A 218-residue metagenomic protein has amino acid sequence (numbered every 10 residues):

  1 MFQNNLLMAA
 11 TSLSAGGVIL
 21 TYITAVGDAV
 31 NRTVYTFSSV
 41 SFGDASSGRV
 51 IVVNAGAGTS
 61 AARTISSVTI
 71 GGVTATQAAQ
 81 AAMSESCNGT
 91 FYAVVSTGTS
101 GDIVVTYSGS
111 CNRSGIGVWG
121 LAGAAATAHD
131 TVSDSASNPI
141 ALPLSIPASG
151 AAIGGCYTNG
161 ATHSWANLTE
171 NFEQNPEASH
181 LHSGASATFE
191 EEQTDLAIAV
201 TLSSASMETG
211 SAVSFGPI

Functional and structural regions predicted by a protein language model:
L6-I218: Primarily extracytoplasmic/secreted proteins and surface-exposed domains characterized by disulfide-bonded cysteine
